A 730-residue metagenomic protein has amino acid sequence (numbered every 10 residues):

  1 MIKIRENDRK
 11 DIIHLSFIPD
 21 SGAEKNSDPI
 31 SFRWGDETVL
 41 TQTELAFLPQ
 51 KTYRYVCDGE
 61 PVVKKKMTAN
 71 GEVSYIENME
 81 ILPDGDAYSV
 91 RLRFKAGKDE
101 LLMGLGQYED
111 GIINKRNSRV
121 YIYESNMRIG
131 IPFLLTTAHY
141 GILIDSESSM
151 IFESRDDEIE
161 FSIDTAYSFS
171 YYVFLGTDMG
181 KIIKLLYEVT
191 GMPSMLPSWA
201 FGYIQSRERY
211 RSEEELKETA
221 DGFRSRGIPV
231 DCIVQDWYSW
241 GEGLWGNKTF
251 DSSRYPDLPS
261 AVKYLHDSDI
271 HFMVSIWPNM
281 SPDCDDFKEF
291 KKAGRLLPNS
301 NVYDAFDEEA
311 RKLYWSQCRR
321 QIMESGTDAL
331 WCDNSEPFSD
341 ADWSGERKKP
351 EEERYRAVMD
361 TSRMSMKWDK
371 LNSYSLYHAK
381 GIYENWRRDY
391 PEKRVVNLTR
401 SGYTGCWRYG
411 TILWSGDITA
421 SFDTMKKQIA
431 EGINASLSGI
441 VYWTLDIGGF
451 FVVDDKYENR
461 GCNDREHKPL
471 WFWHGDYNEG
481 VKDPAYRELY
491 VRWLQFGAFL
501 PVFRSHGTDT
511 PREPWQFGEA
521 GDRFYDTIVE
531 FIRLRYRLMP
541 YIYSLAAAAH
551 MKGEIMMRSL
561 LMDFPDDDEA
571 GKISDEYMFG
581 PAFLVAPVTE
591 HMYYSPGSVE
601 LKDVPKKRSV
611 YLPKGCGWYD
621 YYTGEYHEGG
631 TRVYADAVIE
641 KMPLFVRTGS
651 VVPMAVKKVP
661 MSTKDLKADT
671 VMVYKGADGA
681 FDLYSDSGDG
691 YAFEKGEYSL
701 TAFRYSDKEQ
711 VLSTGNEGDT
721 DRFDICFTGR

Functional and structural regions predicted by a protein language model:
I2-G22, N26-R54, D58-Y634, V638-E640: Catalytic-domain carbohydrate-binding cleft regions of carbohydrate-active enzymes
K641-R730: Accessory, solvent-exposed terminal regions and/or long lumenal/extracellular loops of proteins
